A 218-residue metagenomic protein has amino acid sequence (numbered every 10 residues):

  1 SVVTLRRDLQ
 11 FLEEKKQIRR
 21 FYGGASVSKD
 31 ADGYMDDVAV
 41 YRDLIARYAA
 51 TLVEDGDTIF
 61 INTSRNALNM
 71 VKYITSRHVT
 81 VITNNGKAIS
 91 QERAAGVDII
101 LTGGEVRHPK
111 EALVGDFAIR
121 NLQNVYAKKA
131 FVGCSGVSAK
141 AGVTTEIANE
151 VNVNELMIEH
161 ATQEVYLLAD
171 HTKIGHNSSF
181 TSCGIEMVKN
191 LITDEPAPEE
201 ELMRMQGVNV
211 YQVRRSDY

Functional and structural regions predicted by a protein language model:
V2, G33, T58, S76 (+6 more regions): Generic preference for well-ordered secondary structure
V2-R65, V71-T80, E92-V97: HTH-adjacent hinge/linker in prokaryotic transcriptional regulators
T4, F11, R65-A67, K87-A88 (+3 more regions): Alpha-helix capping/helix-boundary segments
K15-K16, K29, R47, K72 (+7 more regions): Context-gated lysine
F21-Y22, T83, L101, Q212: A generic structural-conservation signal
D43, S64, G86, G115-D116 (+1 more regions): Structural motif corresponding to alpha-helix initiation and N-cap regions
S90-Y218: Conserved phosphate- and dinucleotide-binding cores of soluble alpha/beta proteins, encompassing both enzyme active
